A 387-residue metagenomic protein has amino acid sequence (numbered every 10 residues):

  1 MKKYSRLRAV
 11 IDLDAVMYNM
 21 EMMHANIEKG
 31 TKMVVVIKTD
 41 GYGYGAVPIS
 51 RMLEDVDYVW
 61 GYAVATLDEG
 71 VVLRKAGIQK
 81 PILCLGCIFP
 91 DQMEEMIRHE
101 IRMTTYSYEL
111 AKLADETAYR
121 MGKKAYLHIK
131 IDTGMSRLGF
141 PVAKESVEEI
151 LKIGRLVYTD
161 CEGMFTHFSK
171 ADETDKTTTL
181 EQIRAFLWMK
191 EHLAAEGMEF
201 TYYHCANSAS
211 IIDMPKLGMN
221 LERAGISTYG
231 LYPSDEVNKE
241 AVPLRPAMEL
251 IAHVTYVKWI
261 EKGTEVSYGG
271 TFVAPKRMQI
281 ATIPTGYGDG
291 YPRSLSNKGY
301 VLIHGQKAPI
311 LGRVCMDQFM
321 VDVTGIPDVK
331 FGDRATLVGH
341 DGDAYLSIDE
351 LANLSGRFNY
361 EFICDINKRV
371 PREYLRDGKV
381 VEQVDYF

Functional and structural regions predicted by a protein language model:
K2-I11, A15-Y18, A25-H204: Active-site-proximal beta-alpha core segment in soluble small-molecule metabolic enzymes
K2-L13, M17, D68-E69, I88 (+5 more regions): Active-site anion/phosphate-binding pocket segments in diverse small-molecule metabolic enzymes
